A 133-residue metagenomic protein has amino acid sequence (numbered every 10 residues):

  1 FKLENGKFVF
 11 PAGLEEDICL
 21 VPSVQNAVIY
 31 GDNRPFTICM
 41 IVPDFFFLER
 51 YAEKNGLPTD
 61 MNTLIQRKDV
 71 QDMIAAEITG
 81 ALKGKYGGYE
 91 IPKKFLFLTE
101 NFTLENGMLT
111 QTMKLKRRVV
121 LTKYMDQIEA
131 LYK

Functional and structural regions predicted by a protein language model:
F1-E90, N101-N106: AMP-binding/adenylate-forming catalytic core of the ANL superfamily
M61-K68, Y124-K133: Acidic/polar alpha-helix N-cap and adjacent early helical turns within long charge-rich amphipathic helices/linkers
F95-L98: General small-molecule cofactor/ligand-binding pocket signal
